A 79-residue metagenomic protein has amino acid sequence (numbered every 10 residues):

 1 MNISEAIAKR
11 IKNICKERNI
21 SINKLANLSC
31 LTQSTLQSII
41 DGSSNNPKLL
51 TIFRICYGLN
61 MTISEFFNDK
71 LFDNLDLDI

Functional and structural regions predicted by a protein language model:
M1-I20: A short, Lys/Arg-rich alpha-helix, primarily the initiator
K12, N23, F53: Residues within the helices of the helix-turn-helix
C15, A26, C56: The alpha-helix within a helix-turn-helix
L31-N46: Recognition helix of helix-turn-helix/homeodomain-like DNA-binding domains that insert into the DNA major groove
S38, F67-I79: Short, charged recognition helix plus adjacent turn of helix-turn-helix-like nucleic-acid-binding domains
S43-Y57: Short, basic-rich loop-to-helix N-cap that marks the start of a DNA-contacting helix
